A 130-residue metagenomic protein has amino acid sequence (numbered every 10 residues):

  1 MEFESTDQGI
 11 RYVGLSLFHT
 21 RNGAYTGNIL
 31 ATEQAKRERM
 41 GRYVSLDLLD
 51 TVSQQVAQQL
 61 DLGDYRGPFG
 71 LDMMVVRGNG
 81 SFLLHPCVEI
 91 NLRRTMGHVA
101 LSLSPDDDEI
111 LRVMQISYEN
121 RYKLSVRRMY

Functional and structural regions predicted by a protein language model:
M1-Q55, N91-Y118: ATP-dependent carboxylate/phosphate-activation module, predominantly the ATP-grasp catalytic core and closely related
Y25-F82, R121-M129: A long amphipathic alpha-helix within ATP-dependent nucleotide-binding catalytic cores
Y65-V126: C-terminal structural cap/anchor segments
